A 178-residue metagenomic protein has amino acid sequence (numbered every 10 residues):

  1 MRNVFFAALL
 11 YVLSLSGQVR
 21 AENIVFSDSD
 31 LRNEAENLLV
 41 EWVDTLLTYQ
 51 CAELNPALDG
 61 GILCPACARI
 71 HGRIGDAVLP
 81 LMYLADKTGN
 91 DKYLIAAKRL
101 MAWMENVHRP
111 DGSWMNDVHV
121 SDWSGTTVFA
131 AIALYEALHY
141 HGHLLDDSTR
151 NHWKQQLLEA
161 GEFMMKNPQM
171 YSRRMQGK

Functional and structural regions predicted by a protein language model:
M1-V4: Positively charged n-region of N-terminal signal peptides that target proteins for export
F6-A7, S27: Compositionally biased, low-structure terminal segments
A7-S14: Bacterial N-terminal signal peptides
A21-D76, Y83, K87, D91-R99 (+1 more regions): Low-complexity, Ser/Thr/Pro/Gly-enriched N-terminal "stalk/linker" regions
C67-D86, Y93, A102-K178: Aromatic-lined, polymer-binding surfaces characteristic of secreted/periplasmic polysaccharide-degrading enzymes
